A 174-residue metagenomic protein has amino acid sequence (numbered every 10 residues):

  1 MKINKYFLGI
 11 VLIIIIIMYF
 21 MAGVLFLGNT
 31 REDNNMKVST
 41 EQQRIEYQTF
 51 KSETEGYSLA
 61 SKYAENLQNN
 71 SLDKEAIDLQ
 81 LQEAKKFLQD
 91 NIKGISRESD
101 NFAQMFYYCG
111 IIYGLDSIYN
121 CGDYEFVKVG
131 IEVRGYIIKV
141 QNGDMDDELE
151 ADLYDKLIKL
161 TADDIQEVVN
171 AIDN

Functional and structural regions predicted by a protein language model:
M1-Y6: Positively charged n-region of N-terminal signal peptides that target proteins for export
I10-G23: Hydrophobic membrane-insertion alpha-helices, especially the h-region of bacterial N-terminal signal peptides
I13, F26-L27, G114: Hydrophobic alpha-helical segments of integral membrane proteins
M21-D33: Hydrophobic single-pass membrane-insertion segments
T30-K85: Immediate post-signal-peptide N-terminus of mature secreted/exported proteins
T54, S58-L59, F102-I118, V127-I137 (+1 more regions): Extended low-polarity, hydrophobic cluster-rich segments
A64-I118, I137: Alpha-helical segments in soluble extracytoplasmic regions
F126, G130-N174: C-terminal amphipathic alpha-helix
